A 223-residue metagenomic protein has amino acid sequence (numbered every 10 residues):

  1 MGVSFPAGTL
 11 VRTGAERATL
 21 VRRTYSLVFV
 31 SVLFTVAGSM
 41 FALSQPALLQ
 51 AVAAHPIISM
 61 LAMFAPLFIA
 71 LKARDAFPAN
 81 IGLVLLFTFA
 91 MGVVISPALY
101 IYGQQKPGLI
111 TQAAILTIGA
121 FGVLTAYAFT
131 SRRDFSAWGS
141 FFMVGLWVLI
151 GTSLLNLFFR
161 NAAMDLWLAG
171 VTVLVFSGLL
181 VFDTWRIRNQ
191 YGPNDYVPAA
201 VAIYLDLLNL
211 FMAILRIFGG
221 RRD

Functional and structural regions predicted by a protein language model:
M1-D223: A hydrophobic alpha-helical transmembrane-helix feature that marks the membrane cores and membrane-interface segments
